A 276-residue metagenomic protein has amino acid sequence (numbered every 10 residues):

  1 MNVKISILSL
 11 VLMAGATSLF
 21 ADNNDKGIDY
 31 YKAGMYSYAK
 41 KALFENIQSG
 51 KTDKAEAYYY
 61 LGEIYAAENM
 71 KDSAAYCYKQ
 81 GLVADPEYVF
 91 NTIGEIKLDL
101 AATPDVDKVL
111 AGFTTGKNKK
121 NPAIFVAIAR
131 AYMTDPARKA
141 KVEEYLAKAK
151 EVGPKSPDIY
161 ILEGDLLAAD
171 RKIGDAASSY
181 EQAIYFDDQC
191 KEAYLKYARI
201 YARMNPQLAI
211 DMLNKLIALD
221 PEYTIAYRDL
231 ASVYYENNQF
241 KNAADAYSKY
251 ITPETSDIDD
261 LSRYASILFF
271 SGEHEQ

Functional and structural regions predicted by a protein language model:
M1-I7: Bacterial N-terminal signal peptides that target proteins for export
N2, L12, S18-A127: N-terminal leader/linker segments that initiate helical-solenoid repeat arrays
N23, D53-E56, Y88-F90, N121-A123 (+4 more regions): Helix-start (N-cap) detector for alpha-helical repeat units in TPR-like alpha-solenoids, especially tetratricopeptide
Y30, Y65, D99-L100, Y132 (+4 more regions): Residue at a conserved register position within TPR or TPR-like alpha-solenoid repeats
G34-K41, N69-C77, L100-G112, P136-A147 (+4 more regions): Structural signature of tandem alpha-helical TPR/SEL1-like repeats, specifically the intra-repeat loop/turn
S49-G50, A84, G116-K119, E151-V152 (+3 more regions): Structural marker of alpha-solenoid helical repeat scaffolds
Y59-Y60, T92-E95, A123, A127-R130 (+4 more regions): Canonical tetratricopeptide repeat
N121, F125-V126, R130-Y197, Y201 (+1 more regions): Long, acidic/polar, low-complexity amphipathic helices and coiled-coil-like
